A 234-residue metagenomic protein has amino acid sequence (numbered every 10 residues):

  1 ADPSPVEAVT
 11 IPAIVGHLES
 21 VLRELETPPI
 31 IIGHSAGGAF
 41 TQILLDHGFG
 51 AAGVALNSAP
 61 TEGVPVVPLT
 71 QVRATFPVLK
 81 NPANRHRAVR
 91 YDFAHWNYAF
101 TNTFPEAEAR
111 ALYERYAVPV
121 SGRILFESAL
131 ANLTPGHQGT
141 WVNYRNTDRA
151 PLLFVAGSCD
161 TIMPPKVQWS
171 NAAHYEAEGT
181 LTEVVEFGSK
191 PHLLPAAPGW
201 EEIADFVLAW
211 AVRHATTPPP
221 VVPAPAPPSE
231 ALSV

Functional and structural regions predicted by a protein language model:
P12-P29: Conserved acidic catalytic loop of the alpha/beta-hydrolase fold
P29-V64: Conserved hydrolase catalytic core segment
G50-H86, I124-L133: Flexible "cap/lid" loop of the alpha/beta hydrolase fold
Q71-P119, R123: Helix-rich cap/lid subdomain of alpha/beta-hydrolase
Q138-R149: The feature captures the conserved acid-bearing segment of alpha/beta-hydrolase catalytic domains
D148, F154-A156, D160: Short beta-strand/loop motif that positions the catalytic acidic residue of the alpha/beta-hydrolase fold
T161-S170: Conserved alpha/beta-hydrolase "acid-adjacent" motif
E178-V234: Catalytic active-site module of serine/aspartate enzymes centered on a nucleophile-bearing elbow/loop
